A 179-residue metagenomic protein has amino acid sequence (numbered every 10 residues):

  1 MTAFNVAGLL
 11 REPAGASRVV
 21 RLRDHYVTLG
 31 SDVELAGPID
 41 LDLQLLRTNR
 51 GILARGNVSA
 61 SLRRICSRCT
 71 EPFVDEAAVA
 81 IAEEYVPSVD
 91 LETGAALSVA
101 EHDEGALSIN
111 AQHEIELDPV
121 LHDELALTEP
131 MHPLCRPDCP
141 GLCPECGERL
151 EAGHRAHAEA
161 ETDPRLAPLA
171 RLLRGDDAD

Functional and structural regions predicted by a protein language model:
M1-D179: Structured interface patches
